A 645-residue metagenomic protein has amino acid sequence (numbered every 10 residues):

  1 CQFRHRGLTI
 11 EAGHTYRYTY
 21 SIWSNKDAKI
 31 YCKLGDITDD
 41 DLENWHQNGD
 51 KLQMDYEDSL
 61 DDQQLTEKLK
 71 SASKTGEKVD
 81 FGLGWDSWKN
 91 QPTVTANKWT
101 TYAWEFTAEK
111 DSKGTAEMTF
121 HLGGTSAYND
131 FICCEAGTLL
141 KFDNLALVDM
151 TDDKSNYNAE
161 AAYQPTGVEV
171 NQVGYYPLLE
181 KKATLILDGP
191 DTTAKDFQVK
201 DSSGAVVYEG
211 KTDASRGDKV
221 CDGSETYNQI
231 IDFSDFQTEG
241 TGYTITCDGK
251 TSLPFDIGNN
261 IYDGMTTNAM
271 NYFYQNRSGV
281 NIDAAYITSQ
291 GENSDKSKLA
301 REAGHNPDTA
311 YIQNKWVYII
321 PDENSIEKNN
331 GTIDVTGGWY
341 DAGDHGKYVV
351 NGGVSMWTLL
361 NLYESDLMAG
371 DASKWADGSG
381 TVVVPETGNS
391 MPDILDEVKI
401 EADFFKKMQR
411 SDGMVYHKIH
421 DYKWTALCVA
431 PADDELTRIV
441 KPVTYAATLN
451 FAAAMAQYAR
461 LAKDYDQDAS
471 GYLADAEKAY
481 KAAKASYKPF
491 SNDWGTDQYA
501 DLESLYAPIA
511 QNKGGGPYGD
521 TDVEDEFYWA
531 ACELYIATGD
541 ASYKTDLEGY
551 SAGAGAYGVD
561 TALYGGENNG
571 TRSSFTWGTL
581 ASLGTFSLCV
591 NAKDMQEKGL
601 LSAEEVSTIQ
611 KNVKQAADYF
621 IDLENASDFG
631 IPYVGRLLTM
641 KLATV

Functional and structural regions predicted by a protein language model:
C1-N156: Extracellular and organelle-lumenal recognition/adhesion modules and their flexible linkers in secreted
H5, D86-Q91, T246-G258: Short Trp-Ser/Thr-centered turn/loop motifs at beta-strand boundaries
S24-A28, Y163, D188-T193, K250: Short proline/glycine-enriched turn/loop motifs at strand-loop junctions of beta-rich domains
D27-Y31, G167, E180, A194-D196: Exposed beta-strand and adjacent loop surfaces of beta-rich binding modules that mediate intermolecular recognition
C134, D152-D153, Y163-G167, A194-G210 (+4 more regions): Glycan-recognition and catalytic cores of secretory/periplasmic carbohydrate-active enzymes
Y163-P190: Contiguous beta-strand segments within globular domains
E180-L187, G204-A205, K211, I231: Alpha-mannosidase-like glycoside hydrolase catalytic domains involved in N-glycan trimming, generalizing to other
